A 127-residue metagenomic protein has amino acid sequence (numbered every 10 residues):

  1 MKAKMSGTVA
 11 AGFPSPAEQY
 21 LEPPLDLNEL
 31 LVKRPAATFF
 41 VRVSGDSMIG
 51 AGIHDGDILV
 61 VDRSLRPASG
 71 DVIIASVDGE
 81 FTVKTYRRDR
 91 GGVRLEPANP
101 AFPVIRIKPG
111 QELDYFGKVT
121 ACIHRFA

Functional and structural regions predicted by a protein language model:
M1-I49, E80-F81, R88, G92 (+4 more regions): Short, positionally conserved secondary-structure boundary motifs
T38, A68-I73: Short, hydrophobic/aromatic-rich segments at coil-to-beta transitions
G50-H54: A short glycine-leucine-enriched loop at secondary-structure breakpoints that most characteristically corresponds
G56-D57, D71: Structural motif
S64-P67, G79-F81: Short, charged beta-turn/beta-strand-edge "cap" motif at the junction between a beta-strand and an adjacent loop
R94-P100: Catalytic Cys-His active-site segments of thiol-dependent hydrolases/isopeptidases
